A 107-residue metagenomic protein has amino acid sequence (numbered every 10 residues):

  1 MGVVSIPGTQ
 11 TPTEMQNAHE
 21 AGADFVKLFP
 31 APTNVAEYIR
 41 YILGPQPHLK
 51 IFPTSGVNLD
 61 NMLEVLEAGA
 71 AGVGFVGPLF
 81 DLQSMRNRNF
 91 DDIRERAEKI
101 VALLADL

Functional and structural regions predicted by a protein language model:
M1-I6, P45-F52: Short beta-strand/loop segments at the ligand-binding rim of alpha/beta enzyme cores
M1-P7, T11, N17-P30: Active-site beta->alpha loop and helix N-cap motifs at the rims of alpha/beta catalytic domains
G2, H19, I39-G44, R94-A105: Surface-exposed amphipathic alpha-helices with a cationic face
P7-P12, A31-T33, F52-L59: Glycine-rich beta-to-alpha transition loops that act as phosphate-gripper elements at the mouths of alpha/beta enzyme
T13-A21, Y38, V57-V73: Catalytic cores of alpha/beta
D24-K27, Y38-K50: A contiguous pocket-lining binding segment that forms or flanks enzyme active sites
K27-A36, A70-F90: Glycine-rich phosphate-binding active-site loops on the catalytic face of alpha/beta enzymes
L66, Q83-L107: C-terminal helical cap(s) of enzyme catalytic domains, especially alpha/beta-barrels
